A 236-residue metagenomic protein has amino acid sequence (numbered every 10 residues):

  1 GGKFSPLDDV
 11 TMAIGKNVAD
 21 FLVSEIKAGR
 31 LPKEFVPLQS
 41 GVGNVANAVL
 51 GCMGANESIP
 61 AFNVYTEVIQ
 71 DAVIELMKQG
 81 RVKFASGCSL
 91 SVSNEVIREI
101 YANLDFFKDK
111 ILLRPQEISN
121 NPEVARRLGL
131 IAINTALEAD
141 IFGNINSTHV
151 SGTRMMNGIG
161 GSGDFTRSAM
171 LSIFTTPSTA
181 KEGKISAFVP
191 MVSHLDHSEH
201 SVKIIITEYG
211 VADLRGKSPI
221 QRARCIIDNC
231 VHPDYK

Functional and structural regions predicted by a protein language model:
G1-P115, P122-V124, L128, E138-F142 (+2 more regions): Metallocofactor- and cofactor-centric catalytic cores in central/energy metabolism, strongly enriched
